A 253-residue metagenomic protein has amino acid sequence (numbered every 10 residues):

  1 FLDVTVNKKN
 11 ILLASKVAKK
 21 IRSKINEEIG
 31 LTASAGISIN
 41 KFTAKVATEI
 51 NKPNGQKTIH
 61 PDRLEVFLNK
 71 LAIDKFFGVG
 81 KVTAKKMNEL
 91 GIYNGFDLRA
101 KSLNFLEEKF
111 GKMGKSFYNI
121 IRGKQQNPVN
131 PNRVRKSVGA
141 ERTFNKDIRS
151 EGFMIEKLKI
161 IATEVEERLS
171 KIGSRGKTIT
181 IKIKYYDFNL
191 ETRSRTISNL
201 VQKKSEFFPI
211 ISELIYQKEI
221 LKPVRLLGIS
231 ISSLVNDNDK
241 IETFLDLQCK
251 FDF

Functional and structural regions predicted by a protein language model:
F1-F144: Nucleic-acid-contacting surfaces of polymerase cores and analogous helical-repeat interfaces
K75, K85-L226, I231-F253: DNA-contacting surface of Y-family translesion DNA polymerases
